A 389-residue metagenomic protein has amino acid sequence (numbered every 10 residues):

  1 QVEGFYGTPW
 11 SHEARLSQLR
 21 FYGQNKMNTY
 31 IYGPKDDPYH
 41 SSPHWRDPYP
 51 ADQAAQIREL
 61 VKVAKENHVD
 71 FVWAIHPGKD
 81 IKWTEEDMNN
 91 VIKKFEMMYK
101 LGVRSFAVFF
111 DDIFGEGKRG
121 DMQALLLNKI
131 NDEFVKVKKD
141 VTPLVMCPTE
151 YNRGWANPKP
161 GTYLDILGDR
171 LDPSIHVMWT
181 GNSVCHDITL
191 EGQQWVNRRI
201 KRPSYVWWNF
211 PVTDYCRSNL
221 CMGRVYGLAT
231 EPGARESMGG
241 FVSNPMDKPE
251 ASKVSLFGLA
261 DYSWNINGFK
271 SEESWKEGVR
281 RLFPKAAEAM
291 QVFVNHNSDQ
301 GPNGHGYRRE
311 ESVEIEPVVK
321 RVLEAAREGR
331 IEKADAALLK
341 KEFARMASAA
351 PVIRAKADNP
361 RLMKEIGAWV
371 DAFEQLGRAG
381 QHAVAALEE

Functional and structural regions predicted by a protein language model:
Q1-D87, V91-K94, K100-R104, K136: Feature activates predominantly on carbohydrate-active enzymes
G4-F5, K94, L101-R104, I113-S274: Catalytic-core regions of glycoside hydrolase
P50, T84, G120, N182 (+4 more regions): Hydrophobic alpha-helical scaffolding
G268-E389: C-terminal functional modules
